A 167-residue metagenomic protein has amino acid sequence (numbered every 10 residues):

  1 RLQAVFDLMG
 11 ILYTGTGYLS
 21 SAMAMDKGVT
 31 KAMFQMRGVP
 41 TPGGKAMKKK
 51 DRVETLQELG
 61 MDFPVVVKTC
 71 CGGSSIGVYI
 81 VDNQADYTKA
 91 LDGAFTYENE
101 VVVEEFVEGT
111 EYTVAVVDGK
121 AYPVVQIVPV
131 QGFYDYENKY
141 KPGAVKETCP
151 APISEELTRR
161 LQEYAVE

Functional and structural regions predicted by a protein language model:
R1-M25, P40-G43: A short, GP-enriched loop/loop-strand-helix hinge that lies immediately N-terminal to, or at the N-terminal rim
T14-T16, S75, V145-T148: Short small-residue beta-strand/loop micro-motif enriched in glycine and branched aliphatics
T16-Y18, G77, P152-E155: Short, contiguous strand/loop micro-motifs
A22-T110: Active-site nucleotide/adenylate-binding loops and adjacent lid/helix of ATP-dependent enzymes
P42, L161-E167: Short, intrinsically disordered, charge-balanced linker/junction segments flanking boundaries in proteins
D82-E163: Phosphate-binding site of ATP-dependent enzymes
